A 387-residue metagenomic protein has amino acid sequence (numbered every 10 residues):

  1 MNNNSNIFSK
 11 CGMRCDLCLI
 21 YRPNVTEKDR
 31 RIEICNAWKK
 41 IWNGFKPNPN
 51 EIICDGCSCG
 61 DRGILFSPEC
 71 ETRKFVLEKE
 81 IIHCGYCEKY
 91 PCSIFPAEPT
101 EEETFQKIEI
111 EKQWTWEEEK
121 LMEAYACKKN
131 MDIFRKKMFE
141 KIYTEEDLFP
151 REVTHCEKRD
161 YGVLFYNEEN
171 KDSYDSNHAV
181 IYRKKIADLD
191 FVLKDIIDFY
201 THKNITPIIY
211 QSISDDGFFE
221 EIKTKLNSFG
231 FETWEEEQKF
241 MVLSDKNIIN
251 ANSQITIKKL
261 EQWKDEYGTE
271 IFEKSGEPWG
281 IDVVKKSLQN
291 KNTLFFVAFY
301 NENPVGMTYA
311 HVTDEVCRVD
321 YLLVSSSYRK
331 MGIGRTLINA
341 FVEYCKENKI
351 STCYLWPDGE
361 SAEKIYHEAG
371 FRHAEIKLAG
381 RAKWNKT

Functional and structural regions predicted by a protein language model:
M1-M131: Cysteine-centered metal-binding/redox modules
E123-F199, K223: N-terminal charged segments
D132-K141, I181-K184, W234-F240, S244-K286 (+1 more regions): Short amphipathic alpha-helix that is part of the acyltransferase structural core
L189-E261, A379-K383: Acyl-donor-binding surface of acyltransferase catalytic domains
L189-I197, Y321-V324, K330-E343, E347 (+1 more regions): Conserved acetyl-CoA-binding loop-helix of GNAT-fold acetyltransferases
K203-I213, C345-D358: Conserved GNAT acetyl-CoA-binding A-motif
D216-E232, R335, G359-I376: Conserved active-site alpha-helix within GNAT-family acetyltransferase domains
P278-S326: A conserved beta-strand-loop-helix scaffold within acyl/acetyltransferase catalytic domains
